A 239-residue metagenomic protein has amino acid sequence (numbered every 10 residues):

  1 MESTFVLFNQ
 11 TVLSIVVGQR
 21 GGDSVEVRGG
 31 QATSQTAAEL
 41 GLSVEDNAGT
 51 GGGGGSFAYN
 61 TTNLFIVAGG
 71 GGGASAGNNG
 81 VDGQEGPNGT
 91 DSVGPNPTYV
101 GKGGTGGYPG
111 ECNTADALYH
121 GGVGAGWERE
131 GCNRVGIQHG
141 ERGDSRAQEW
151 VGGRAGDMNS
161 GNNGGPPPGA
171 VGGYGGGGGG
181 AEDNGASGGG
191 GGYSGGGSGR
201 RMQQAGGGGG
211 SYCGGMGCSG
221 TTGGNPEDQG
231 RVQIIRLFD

Functional and structural regions predicted by a protein language model:
M1-Q138: Secretome/extracellular-domain signature
V17-Q19, G197, R236: Conserved "cap/hinge" positions at secondary-structure junctions
D46-G49, D183-N184, T222-G224: Short Gly/Pro-enriched turn/cap motifs at secondary-structure boundaries
S56, V67, P226-D239: Short, structured beta-strand segments at or near domain termini in extracellular proteins/domains
G83-G89, G103-P109, A155, G175-G178 (+3 more regions): Collagen triple-helix signature
I137-S187, G191-A205, S211-G215: Extracellular trypsin-like serine protease catalytic domains
A205-G210, G214-E227, I235-L237: Extracellular (secreted or membrane-anchored) zinc-dependent metallopeptidases, primarily metzincins but also closely
